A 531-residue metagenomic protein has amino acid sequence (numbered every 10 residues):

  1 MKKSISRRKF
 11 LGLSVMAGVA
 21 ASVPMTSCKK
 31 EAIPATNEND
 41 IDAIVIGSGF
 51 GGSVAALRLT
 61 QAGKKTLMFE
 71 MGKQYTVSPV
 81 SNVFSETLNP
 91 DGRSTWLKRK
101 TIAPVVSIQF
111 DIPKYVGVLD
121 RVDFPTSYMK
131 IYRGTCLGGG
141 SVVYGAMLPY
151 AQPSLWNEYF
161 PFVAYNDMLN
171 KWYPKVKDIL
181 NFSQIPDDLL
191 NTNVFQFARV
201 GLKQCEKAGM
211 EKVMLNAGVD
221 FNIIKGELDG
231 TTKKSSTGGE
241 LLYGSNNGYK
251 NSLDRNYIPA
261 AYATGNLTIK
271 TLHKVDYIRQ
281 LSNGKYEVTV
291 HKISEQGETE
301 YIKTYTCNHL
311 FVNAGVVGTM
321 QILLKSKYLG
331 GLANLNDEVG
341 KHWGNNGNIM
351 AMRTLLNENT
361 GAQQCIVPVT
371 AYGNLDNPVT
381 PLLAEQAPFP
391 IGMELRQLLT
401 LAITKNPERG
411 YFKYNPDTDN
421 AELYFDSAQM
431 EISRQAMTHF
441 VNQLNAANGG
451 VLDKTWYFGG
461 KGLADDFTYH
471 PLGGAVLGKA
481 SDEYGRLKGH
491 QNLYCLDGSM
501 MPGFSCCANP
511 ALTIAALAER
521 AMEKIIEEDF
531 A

Functional and structural regions predicted by a protein language model:
K2, K9-K30: N-terminal export signals
A35-E158, V163-Y165, V290, G318 (+3 more regions): N-terminal glycine-rich phosphate/pyrophosphate-binding loop and immediately adjacent elements
V45, G49-F50, T192, V317 (+3 more regions): Residue-level detector of alpha-helix initiation sites
Q61, M71-E86, I278, I293-Q363 (+3 more regions): Glycine-rich loop(s) and the adjacent beta-strand/alpha-helix scaffold that form part
I112-Y132, G140, Y144, E158 (+6 more regions): FAD cofactor-binding and catalytic pocket of flavoenzymes
L155, F162-K274, V441, G459-T468 (+1 more regions): Conserved redox-cofactor binding core of oxidoreductases
T271-G284: A conserved short coil-to-beta-strand element within the FAD-binding core of flavoproteins
G503-A521: A conserved FAD-binding loop/helix module that cradles the flavin
